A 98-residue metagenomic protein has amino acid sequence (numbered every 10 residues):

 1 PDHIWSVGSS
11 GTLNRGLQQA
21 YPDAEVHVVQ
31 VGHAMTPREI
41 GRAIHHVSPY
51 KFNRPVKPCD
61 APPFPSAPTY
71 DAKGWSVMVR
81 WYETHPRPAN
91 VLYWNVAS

Functional and structural regions predicted by a protein language model:
P1-S98: PLP-dependent amino-acid enzyme catalytic core
